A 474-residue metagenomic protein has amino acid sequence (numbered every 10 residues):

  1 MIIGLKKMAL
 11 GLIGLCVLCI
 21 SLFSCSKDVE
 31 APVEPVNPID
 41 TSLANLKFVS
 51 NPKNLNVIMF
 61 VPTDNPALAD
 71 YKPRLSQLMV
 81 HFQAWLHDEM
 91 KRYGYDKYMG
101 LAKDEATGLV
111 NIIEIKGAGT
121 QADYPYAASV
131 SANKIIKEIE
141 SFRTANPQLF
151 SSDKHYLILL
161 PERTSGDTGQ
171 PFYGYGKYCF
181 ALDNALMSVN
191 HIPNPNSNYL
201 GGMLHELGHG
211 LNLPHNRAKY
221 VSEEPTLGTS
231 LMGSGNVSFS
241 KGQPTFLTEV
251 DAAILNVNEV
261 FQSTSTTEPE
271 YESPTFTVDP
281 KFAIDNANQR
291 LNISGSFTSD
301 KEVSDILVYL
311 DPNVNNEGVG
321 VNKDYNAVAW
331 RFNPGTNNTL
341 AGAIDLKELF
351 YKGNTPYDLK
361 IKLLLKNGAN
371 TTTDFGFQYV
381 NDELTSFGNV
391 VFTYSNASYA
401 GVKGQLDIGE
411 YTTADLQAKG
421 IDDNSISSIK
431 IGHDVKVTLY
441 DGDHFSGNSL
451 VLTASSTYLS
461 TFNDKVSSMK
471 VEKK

Functional and structural regions predicted by a protein language model:
M1-L12: Bacterial N-terminal signal peptides that target proteins for export
I2, C19-A44, G208: Bacterial Sec-dependent N-terminal signal peptides
P32-H155, L160-Q170, P312-A341, D345-F350 (+2 more regions): Propeptide-to-catalytic entry region of secreted or membrane-anchored zinc metalloproteases
I58-T63, I158-T164, L182-N184, S234-V237 (+2 more regions): Active-site-proximal beta-strand/loop segments in catalytic clefts of secreted hydrolases
N184-M203: Short pre-active-site segment immediately N-terminal to the catalytic Zn-binding motif
N198-P214: Active-site recognition of the HExxH zinc-binding catalytic motif
N216-D358, T372-D374, N381-F387: Replace "(M1/M4/M9/M12/WLM)" with "(e.g., M1/M4/M8/M9/M12/M26/WLM)" and add "not limited to" to clarify scope
T385-K474: Compact beta-sheet-dominated domain cores in extracellular/mature segments
